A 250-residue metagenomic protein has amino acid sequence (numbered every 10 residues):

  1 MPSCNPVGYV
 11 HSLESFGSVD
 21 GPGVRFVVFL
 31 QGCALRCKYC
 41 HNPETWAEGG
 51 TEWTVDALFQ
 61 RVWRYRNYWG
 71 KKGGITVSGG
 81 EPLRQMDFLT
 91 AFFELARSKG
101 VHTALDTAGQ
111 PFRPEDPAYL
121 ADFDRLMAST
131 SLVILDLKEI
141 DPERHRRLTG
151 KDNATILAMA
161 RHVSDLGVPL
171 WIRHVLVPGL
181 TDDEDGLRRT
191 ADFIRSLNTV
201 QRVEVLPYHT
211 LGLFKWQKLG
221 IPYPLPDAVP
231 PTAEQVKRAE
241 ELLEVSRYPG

Functional and structural regions predicted by a protein language model:
M1-L30, A34-G50, R64-K71: N-terminal [4Fe-4S]-dependent radical SAM core
M1-V19, W171, L176-G250: Auxiliary Fe-S-binding modules of radical SAM enzymes
P43-E48, R146-D152, G220-A228: Short glycine-enriched, charge-decorated loop/helix-capping segments at active-site entrances that position
G50, E81, L148, G179 (+1 more regions): Pocket-edge positions in alpha/beta enzyme catalytic cores
G50-R61: Short cysteine/histidine-rich metal-coordination sites, predominantly Zn2+-binding motifs
W63-N67, K71-G74, L83-L206, L211: Conserved AdoMet/S-adenosylmethionine-binding subsite of the radical SAM
T76-S78: Short glycine-rich or small-residue beta-strand-to-loop segments that form or flank ligand, phosphate, metal/Fe-S
